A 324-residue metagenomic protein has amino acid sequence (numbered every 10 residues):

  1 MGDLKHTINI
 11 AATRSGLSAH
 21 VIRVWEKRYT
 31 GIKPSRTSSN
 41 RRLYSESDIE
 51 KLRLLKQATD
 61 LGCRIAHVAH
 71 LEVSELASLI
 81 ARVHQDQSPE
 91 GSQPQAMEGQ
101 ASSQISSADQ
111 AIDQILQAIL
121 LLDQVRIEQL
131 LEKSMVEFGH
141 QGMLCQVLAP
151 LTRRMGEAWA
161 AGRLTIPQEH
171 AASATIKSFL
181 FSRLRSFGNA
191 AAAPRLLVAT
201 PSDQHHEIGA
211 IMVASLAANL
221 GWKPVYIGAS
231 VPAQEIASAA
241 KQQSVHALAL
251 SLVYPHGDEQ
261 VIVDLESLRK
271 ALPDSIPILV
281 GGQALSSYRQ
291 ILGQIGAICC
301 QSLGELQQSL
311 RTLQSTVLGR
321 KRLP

Functional and structural regions predicted by a protein language model:
M1-R14: A short, Lys/Arg-rich alpha-helix, primarily the initiator
H6-I8, S38-R41, G99-Q100, G139-H140 (+4 more regions): A short, structure-level motif marking secondary-structure boundaries and short turns
H6-T7, H20, R53, M212 (+2 more regions): Short Gly/charged-rich anion-binding patches and loops
I8, I22, L265: Generic structural marker for isolated residues within well-ordered, non-membrane alpha-helices of soluble domains
A11-A12, R42-S45, S202-D203, Y226: A generic secondary-structure micro-motif detector that highlights 1-2 residue hydrophobic/ambivalent hotspots embedded
R14, A19-R23, K27-G188: Long amphipathic alpha-helical segments
A158-W159, R163-P324: C-terminal regulatory/effector modules of DNA-binding transcriptional regulators
